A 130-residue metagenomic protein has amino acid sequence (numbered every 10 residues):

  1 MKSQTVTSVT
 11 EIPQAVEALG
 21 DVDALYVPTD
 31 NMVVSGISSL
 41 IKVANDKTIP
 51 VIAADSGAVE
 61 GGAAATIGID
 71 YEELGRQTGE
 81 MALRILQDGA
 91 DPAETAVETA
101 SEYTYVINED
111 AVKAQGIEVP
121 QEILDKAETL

Functional and structural regions predicted by a protein language model:
M1-V9: Short beta-strand elements in bilobed, periplasmic/extracellular small-molecule ligand-binding domains
E11-A15, G36: Short acidic active-site motifs
D21-V22, A82: Short, high-confidence coil segments that cap the C-terminus of an alpha-helix and link into the following beta-strand
D23-V34, V51-A54: Periplasmic-binding protein-like
Y26-D30, A64-I69: Second-shell loop/turn segments in exported
L40-G62: Venus flytrap/periplasmic-binding-protein-like
I69-A90: Hydrophobic alpha-helical segments within soluble ligand-binding/sensing domains
R84-L130: Hinge/cleft segment of the Venus flytrap/periplasmic-binding protein
